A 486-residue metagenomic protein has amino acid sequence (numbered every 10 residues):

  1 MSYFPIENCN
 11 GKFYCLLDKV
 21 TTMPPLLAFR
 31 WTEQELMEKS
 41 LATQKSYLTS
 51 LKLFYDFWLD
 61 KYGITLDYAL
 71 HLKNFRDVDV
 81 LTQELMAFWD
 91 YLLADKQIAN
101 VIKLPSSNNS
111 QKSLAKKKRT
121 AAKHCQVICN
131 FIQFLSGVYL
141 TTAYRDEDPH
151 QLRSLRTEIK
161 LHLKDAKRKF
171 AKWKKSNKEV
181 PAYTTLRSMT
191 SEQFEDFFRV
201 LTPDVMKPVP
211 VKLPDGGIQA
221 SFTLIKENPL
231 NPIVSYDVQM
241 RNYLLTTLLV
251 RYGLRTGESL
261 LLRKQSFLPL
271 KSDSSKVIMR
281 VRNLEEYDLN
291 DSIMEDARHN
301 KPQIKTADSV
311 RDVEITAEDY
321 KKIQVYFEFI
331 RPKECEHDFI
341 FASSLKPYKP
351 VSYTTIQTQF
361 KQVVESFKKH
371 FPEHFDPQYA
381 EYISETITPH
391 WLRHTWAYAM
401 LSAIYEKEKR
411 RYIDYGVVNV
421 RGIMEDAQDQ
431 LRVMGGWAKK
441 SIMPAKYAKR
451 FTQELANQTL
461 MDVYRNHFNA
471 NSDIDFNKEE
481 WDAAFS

Functional and structural regions predicted by a protein language model:
M37-Q151: Non-catalytic DNA-binding core/recognition domains of DNA-processing enzymes
V138-T142, L249-S275: Short, charged phosphate-coordinating catalytic segments
Y144-L224: Flexible interdomain linker/hinge and immediately adjacent N-terminus of the catalytic tyrosine-recombinase domain
D204-Y252, T256: Basic, Lys/Arg- and aromatic-enriched nucleic-acid-binding interface segment
G217, F222, K226-N231, L262-K322: Conserved tyrosine-mediated DNA breakage-rejoining catalytic core shared by Y-recombinases
P232, Q357-V433, W437: Short, basic (Lys/Arg/His-rich) helix/loop patches that form interaction surfaces in the mid-to-C-terminal regions
L289-I293, A297-Q324, D338-V364, Y382-P389: C-terminal catalytic core of Y-nucleophile DNA break-rejoin enzymes
G422-Q428, M434-Y464, F468: Catalytic-site neighborhood detector that most strongly recognizes the C-terminal catalytic loop/helix of tyrosine
